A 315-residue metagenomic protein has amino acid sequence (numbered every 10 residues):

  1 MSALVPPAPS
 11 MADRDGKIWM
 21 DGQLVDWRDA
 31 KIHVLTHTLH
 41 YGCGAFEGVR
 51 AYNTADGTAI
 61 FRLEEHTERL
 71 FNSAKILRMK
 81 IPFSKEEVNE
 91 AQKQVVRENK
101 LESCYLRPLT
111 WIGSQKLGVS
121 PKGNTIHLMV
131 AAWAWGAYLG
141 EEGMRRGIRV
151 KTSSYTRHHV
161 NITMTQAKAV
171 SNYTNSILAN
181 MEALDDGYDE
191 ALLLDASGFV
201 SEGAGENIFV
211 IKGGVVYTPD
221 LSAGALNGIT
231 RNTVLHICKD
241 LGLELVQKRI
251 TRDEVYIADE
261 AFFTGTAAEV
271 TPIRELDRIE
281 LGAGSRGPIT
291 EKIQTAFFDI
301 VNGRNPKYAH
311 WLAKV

Functional and structural regions predicted by a protein language model:
M1-F83, E90-Q94, V119-V315: Helix-start/capping segments and mature chain N-termini
S84-K93, S103-L117: Short, glycine/charge-rich beta-strand/loop segments that flank catalytic centers and engage negatively charged groups
R97-C104, L243: Short secondary-structure junctions
